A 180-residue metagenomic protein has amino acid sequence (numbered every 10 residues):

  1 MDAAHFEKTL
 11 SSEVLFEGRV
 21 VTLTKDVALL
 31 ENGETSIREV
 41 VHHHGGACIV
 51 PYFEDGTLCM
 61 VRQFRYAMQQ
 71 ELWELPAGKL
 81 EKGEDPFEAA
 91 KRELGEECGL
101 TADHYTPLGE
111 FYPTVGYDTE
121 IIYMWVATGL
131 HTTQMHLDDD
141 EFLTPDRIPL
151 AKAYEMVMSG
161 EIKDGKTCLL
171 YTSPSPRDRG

Functional and structural regions predicted by a protein language model:
M1-E17: Extreme N-terminal tail/first-helix region
E13-C48, E54: Acidic, metal-coordinating catalytic segment for phosphate/diphosphate chemistry, firing primarily on the Nudix
T22-T24, G45-A47, Q69-E71, P76 (+1 more regions): A generic structural signal for short beta-strands and their flanking turns/coil linkers
S36, G45-C48, F53, K79-G165: Unchanged
G46-F53, T57-Q70: A glycine-rich, hydrophobic loop/mini-helix early in the fold
R62-E84, E88-A89: Glycine-rich, pocket-lining loop/helix-strand segments that form or immediately flank
Y171-D178: Conserved small/polar residues in nucleotide/adenosyl-binding loops
